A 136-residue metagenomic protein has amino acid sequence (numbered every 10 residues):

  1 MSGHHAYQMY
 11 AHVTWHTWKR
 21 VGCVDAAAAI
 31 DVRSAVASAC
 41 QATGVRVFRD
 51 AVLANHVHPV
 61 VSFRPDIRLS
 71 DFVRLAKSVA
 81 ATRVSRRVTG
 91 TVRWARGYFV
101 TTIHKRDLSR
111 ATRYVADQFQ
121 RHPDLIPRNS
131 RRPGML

Functional and structural regions predicted by a protein language model:
M1-L136: Basic nucleic-acid-binding interfaces
